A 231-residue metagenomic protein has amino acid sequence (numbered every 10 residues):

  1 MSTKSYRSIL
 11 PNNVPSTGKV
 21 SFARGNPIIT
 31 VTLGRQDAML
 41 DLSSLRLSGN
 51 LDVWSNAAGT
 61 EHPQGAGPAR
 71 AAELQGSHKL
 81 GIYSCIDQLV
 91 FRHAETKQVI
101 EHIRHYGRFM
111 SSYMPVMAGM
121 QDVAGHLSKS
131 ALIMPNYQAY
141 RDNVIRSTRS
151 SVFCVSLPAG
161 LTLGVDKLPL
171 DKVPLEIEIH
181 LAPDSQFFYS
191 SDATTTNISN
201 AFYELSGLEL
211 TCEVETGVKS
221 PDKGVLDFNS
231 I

Functional and structural regions predicted by a protein language model:
M1-I231: Short, low-complexity Pro/Thr/Gly
